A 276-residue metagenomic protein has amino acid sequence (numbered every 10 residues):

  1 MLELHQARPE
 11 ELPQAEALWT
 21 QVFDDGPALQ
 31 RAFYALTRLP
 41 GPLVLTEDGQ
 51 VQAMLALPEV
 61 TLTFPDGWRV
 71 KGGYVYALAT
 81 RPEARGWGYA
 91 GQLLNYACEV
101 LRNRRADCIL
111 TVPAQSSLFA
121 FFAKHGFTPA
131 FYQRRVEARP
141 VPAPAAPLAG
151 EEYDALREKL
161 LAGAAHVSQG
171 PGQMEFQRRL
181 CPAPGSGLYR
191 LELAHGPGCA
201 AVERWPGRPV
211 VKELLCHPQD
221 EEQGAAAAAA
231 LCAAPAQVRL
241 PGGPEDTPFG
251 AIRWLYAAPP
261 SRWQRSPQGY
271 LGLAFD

Functional and structural regions predicted by a protein language model:
L12, E16-F64, A165-R190: Active-site rim helix/loop that mediates acceptor-substrate recognition in acyltransferases
L43-L45, Q52, P58, T63 (+5 more regions): Core nucleotidyl-transferase/polymerase catalytic module
V44, Q50-V60, Y74, A79 (+3 more regions): Conserved beta-strand in the GNAT
V75-R85, V211-E221: A short, internal acetyl-CoA/4′-phosphopantetheine-binding micro-motif in the GNAT/acyltransferase core
A84-Y96, Q219-A230: Conserved acetyl-CoA pyrophosphate-binding loop and the N-cap/start of the following alpha-helix in GNAT-like
L94, L101-A114, A233-G243: Conserved GNAT acetyl-CoA-binding A-motif
A123-P144, E203, K212-Q219, A226-D276: Active-site/acyl-donor-binding loops of N-acyltransferases
H125-L214: Amide-forming acyltransferase catalytic core, primarily the GNAT-like/NAT-type and related acyltransferase folds
